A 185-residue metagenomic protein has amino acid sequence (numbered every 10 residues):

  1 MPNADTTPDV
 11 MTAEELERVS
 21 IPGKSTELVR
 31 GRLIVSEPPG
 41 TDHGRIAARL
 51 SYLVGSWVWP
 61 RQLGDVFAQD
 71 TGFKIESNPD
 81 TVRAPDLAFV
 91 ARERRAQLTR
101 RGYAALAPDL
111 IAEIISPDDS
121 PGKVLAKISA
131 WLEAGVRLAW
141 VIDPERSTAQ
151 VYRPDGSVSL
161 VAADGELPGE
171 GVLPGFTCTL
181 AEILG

Functional and structural regions predicted by a protein language model:
M1-G185: Gly/Pro/Ser/Thr-rich low-complexity, intrinsically disordered segments predominantly at protein N-termini
